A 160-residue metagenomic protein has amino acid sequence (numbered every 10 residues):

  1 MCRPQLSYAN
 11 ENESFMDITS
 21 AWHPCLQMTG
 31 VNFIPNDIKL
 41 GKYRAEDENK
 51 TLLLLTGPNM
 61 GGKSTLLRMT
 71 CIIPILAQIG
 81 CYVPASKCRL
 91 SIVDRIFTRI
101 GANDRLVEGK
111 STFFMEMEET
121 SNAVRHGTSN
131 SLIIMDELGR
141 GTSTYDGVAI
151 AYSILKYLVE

Functional and structural regions predicted by a protein language model:
C2-E160: ATPase nucleotide-binding head domains, primarily ABC-like/P-loop NTPase cores
